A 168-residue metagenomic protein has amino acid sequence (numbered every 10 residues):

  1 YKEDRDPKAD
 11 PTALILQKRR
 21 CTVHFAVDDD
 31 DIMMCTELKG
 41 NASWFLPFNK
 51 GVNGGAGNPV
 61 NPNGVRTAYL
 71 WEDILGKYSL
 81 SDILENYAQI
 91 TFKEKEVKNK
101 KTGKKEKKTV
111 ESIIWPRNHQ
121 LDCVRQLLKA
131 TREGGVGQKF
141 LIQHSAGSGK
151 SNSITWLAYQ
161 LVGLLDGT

Functional and structural regions predicted by a protein language model:
Y1-T168: ATP-dependent helicase/translocase motor core
